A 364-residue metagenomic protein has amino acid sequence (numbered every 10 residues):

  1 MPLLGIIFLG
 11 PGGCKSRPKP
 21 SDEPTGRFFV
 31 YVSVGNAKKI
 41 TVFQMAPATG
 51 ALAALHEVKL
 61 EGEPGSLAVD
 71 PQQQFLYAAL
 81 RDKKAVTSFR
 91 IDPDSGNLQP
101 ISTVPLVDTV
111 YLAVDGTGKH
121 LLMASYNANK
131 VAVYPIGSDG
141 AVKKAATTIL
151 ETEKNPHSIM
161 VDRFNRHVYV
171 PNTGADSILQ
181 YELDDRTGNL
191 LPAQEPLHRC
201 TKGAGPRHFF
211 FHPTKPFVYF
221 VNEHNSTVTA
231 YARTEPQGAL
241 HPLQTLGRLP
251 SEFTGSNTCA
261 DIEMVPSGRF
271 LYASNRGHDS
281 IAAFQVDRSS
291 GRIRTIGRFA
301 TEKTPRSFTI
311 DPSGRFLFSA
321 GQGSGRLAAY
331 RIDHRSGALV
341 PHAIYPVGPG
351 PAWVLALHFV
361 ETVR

Functional and structural regions predicted by a protein language model:
P11-C14: N-terminal Sec signal peptide cleavage junction
K19-P47: An edge-strand/N-cap motif at the start of beta-rich repeat modules
D22, E61-Q72, V104-H120, L150-R166 (+4 more regions): Beta-rich, blade/repeat-based domains predominating in secreted/periplasmic proteins but also intracellular
G35, R81, Y126-N127, I136 (+8 more regions): Short loop/turn segments immediately following the C-termini of beta-strands
Q44-G50, F89-G96, Y134-A141, Y181-N189 (+3 more regions): Short loop/turn segments immediately following beta-strands, especially the blade-tip and inter-blade linker loops
A53-K59, Q99-V104, A145-L150, A193-R199 (+3 more regions): A short beta-strand motif characteristic of beta-propeller blades
V168-S226: Loop-centered beta-sheet repeat module
